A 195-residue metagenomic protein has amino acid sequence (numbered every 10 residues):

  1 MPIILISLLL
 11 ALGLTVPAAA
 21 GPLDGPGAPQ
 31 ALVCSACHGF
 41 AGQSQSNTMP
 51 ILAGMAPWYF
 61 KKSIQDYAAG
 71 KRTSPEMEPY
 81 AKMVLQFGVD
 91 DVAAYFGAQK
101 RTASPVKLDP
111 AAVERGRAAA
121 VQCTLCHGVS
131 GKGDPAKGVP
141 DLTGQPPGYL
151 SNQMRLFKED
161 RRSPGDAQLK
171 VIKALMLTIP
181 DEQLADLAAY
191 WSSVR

Functional and structural regions predicted by a protein language model:
P2-T15: Bacterial N-terminal signal peptides
L8-L10, F60, L150: Residue-level signal for nonpolar/aromatic packing positions in well-ordered secondary structure
V16-A20: Sec/Tat signal peptide C-region and signal peptidase I cleavage site
G21-A41, S104, L108-K132, P146: Sequence/structural segment immediately N-terminal to covalent heme-attachment motifs in c-type and related
P26, L52, Y59, V84 (+3 more regions): Extracytoplasmic/periplasmic, Sec-exported soluble proteins
Q30-F40, K62-Q65, D91-A94, A118-V129 (+4 more regions): C-type cytochrome heme c attachment motif
Q30-V33, T48, A56, S63 (+7 more regions): Stable alpha-helical elements in mature extracytoplasmic
Q45-I51, Y67-K100, S104-D109, A136-D141 (+1 more regions): Axial heme c-ligation environment in periplasmic c-type cytochrome domains
